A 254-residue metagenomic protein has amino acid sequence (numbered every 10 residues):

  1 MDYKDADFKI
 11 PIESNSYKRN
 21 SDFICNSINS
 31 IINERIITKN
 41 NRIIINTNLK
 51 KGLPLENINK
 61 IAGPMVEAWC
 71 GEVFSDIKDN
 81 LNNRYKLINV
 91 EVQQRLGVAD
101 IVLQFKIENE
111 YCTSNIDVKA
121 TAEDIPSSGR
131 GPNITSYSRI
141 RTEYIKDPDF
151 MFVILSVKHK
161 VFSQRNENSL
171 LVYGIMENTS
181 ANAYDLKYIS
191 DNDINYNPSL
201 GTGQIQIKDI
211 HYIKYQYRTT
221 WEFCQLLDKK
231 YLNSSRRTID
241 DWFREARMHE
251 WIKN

Functional and structural regions predicted by a protein language model:
M1-G97, I107-S114, A120-N254: Nucleic-acid endonuclease domains
V102, K119: Anionic group-transfer/hydrolysis microenvironments
